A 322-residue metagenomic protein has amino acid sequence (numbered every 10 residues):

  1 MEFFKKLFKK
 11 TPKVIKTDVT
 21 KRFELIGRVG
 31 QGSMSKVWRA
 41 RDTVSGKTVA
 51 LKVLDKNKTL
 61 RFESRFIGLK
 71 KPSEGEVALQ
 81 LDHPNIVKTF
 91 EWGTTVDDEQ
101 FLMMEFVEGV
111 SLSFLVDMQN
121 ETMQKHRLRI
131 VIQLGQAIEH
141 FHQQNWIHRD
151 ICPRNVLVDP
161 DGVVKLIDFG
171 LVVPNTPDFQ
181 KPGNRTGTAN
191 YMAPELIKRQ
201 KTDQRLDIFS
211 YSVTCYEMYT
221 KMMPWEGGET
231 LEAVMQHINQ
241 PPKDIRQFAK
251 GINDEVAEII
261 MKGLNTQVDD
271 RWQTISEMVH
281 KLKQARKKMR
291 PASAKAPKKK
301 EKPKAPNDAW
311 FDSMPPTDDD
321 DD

Functional and structural regions predicted by a protein language model:
K58-Q80: AlphaC helix of the eukaryotic protein kinase fold
E91-G93: A short, aromatic-enriched beta-strand patch in the conserved N-lobe beta-sheet of the protein kinase catalytic domain
D97-S111: Conserved short submotifs of the Hanks-type protein kinase catalytic core that shape the nucleotide-binding pocket
L112-T122: AlphaC helix of the protein kinase catalytic domain
I130-V131: Activation segment signature within eukaryotic-like protein kinase domains
Q136-W146: Protein kinase catalytic-loop region centered on the HRD/HxD motif
